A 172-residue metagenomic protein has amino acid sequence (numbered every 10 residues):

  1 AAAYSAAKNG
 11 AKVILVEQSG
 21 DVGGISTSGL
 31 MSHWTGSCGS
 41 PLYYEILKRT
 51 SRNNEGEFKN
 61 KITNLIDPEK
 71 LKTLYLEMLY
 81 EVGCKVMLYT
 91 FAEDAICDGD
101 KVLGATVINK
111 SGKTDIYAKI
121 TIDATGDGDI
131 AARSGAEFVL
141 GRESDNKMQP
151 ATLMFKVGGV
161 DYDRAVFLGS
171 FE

Functional and structural regions predicted by a protein language model:
S5, A11-K12, V16-K101, M148-Q149: Conserved N-terminal/central alpha/beta ligand/cofactor-binding core
L103, T114, G128: Glycine-centered loop/turn positions within well-structured domains that cap or flank conserved ligand/cofactor-binding
G104-I108: Short beta-strand segments that buttress and anchor functional surface loops
N109, T125, S134: Glycine-rich, N-terminal phosphate-binding loop of Rossmann-like dinucleotide-binding domains
S111-I120: Core beta-strand elements of the Rossmann-like FAD/NAD(P) dinucleotide-binding domain in flavoenzyme oxidoreductases
I120, A124-D129: Glycine-/small-residue-rich beta->alpha transition segments that form the dinucleotide
I130-E172: Rossmann-like dinucleotide-binding core of oxidoreductases
